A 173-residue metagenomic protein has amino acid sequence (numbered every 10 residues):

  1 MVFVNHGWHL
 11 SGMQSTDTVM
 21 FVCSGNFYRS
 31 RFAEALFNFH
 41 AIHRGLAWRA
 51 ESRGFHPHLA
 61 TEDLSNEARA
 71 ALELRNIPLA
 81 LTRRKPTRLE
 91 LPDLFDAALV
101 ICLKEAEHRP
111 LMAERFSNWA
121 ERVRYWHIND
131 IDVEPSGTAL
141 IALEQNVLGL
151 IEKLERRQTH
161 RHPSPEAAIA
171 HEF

Functional and structural regions predicted by a protein language model:
V2-F173: Short polar/charged helix/loop
